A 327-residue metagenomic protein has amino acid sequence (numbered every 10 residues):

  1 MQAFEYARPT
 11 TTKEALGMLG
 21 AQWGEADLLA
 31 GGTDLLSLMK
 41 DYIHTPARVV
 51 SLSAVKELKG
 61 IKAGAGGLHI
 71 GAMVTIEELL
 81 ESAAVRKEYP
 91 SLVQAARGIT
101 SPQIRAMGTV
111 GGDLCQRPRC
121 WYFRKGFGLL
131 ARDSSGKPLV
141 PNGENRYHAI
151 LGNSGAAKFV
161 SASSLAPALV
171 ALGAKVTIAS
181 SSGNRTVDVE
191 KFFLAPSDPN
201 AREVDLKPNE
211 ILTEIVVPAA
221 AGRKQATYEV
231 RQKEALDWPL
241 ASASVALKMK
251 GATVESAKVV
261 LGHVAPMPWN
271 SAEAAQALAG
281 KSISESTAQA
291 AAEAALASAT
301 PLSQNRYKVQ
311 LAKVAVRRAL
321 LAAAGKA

Functional and structural regions predicted by a protein language model:
M1-A327: C-terminal structural segment of proteins
